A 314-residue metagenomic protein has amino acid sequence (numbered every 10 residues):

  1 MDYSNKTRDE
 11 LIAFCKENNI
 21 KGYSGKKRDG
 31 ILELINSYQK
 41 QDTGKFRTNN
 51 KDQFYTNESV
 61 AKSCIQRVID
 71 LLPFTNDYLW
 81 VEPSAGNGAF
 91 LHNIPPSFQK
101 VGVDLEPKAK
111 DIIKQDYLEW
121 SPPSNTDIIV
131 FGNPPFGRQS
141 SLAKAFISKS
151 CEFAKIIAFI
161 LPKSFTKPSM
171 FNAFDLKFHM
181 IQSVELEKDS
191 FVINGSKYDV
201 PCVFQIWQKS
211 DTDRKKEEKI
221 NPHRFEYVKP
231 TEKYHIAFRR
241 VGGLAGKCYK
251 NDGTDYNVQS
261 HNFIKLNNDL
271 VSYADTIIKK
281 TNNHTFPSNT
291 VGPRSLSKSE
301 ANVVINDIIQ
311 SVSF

Functional and structural regions predicted by a protein language model:
D2-F314: Class I S-adenosyl-L-methionine-dependent methyltransferase catalytic core
